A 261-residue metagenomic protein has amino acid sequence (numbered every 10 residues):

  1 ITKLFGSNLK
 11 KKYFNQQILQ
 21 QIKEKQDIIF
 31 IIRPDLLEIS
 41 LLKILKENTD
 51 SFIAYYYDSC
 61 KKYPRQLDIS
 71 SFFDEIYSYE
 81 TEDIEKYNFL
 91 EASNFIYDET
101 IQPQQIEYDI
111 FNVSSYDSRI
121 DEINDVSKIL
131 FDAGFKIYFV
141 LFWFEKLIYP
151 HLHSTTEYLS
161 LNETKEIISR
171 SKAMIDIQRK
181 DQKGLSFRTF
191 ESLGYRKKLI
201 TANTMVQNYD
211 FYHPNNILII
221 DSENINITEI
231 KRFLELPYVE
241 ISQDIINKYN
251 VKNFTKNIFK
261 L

Functional and structural regions predicted by a protein language model:
I1-L4, P150-T156, T164-F259: Catalytic binding pocket for nucleotide-activated donors in carbohydrate/polymer assembly enzymes
I1-S51, Y63, L67-I69, E75 (+2 more regions): N-terminal pre-catalytic "stem/leader" segment of glycosyltransferase-like enzymes
I18-L19, Q66, L161-T164, T189: Acidic, amphipathic alpha-helical patches
I29, F52, E75-Y77, M174 (+2 more regions): Short, well-ordered beta-strand core segments
L36-F131: Catalytic core of nucleotide-activated saccharide and alditol-phosphate transferases
C60-K61, Y77-E85, L141-L147, A202-Q207: Short, polar loop motifs at secondary-structure junctions
D121, D125-Y158, N162, T204: Catalytic donor nucleotide-activated moiety binding site of glycosyltransferases and closely related
